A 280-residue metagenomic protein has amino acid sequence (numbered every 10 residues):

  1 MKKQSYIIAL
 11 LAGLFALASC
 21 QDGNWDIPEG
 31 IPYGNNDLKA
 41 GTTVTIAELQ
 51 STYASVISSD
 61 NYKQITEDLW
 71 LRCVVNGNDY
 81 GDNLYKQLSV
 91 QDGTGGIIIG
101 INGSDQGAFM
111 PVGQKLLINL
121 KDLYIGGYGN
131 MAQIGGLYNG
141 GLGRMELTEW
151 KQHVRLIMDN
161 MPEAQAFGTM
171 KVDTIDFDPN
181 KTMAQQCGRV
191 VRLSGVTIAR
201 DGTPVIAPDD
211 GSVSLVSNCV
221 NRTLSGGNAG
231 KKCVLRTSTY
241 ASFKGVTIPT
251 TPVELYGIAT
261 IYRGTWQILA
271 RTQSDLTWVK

Functional and structural regions predicted by a protein language model:
M1-I8: Bacterial N-terminal signal peptides that target proteins for export
A16-S19: C-terminal motif of bacterial Sec signal peptides marking the signal peptidase cleavage site
Q21-Y85, S89-K115, N119-K280: OB-fold nucleic-acid-binding modules
